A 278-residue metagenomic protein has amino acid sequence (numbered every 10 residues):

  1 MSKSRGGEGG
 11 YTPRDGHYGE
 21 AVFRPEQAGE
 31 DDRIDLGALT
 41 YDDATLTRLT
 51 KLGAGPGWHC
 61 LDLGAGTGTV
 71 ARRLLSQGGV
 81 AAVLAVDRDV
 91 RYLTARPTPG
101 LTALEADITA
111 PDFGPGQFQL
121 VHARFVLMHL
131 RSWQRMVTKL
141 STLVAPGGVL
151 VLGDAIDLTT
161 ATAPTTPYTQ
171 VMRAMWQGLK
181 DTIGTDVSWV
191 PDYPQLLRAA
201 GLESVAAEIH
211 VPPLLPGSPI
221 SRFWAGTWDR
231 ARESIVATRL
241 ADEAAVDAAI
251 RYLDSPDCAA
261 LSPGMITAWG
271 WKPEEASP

Functional and structural regions predicted by a protein language model:
P13, E20-R24, G29-E30, A206-L261: C-terminal helical/coil "lid" or tail adjacent to the Rossmann-like core of SAM-dependent
L39-W58: Conserved alpha-helix/loop element of class I SAM-dependent methyltransferases that forms part of the SAM/SAH-binding
L61, T67-P111: Class I SAM-dependent methyltransferase SAM/SAH-binding core
A110-V121: A short acidic, Gly/Pro-enriched loop at the edge of an enzyme's catalytic core that lines a small-molecule cofactor
Q119-Q134: A short SAM/SAH-binding and catalytic strip from SAM-dependent methyltransferases
Q134-V149: A short glycine-rich, Lys/Arg-flanked "PGG" loop and its adjoining helix->strand segment in the class I
V151-S218, E233: Conserved catalytic/acceptor-binding region of the Class I
A200-E203, M265-P278: Core SAM-dependent methyltransferase catalytic element
